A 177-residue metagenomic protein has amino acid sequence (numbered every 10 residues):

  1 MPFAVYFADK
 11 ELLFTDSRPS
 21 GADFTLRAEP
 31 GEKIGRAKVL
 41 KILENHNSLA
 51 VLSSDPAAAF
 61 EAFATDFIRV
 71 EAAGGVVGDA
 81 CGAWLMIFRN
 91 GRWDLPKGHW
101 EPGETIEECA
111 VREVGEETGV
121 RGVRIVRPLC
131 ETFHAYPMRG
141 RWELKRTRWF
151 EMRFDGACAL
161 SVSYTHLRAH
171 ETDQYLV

Functional and structural regions predicted by a protein language model:
M1-K41: N-terminal leader/capping segments at the start of a protein or of a new domain
P2, A72, K145-W149: Short hydrophobic/aromatic beta-strand or adjacent loop that forms the aromatic wall/cage of a ligand/substrate-binding
P19, D23-E29, G78-E116, V120: Conserved Nudix-box catalytic region and its N-terminal flanking loop in Nudix hydrolases and closely related
K33-G74: Acidic, metal-coordinating catalytic segment for phosphate/diphosphate chemistry, firing primarily on the Nudix
V76, M86, W149-E151: Conserved hydrophobic/aromatic beta-strand scaffold that supports enzyme active sites
G119-A157: Active-site segment of metal-dependent pyrophosphate-handling enzymes, primarily the Nudix hydrolase catalytic core
T165-T172: Conserved small/polar residues in nucleotide/adenosyl-binding loops
Y175: Cationic, low-complexity basic patches in intrinsically disordered or flexible, solvent-exposed regions
